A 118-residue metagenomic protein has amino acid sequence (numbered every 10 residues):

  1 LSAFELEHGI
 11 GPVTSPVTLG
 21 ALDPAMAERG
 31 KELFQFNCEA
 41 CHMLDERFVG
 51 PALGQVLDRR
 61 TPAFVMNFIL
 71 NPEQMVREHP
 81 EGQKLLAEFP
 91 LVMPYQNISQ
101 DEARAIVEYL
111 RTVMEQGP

Functional and structural regions predicted by a protein language model:
L1-L33: Electrostatic cytochrome c docking/interface patches
F4-L6, A63-F68, L91-P118: C-terminal capping alpha-helices of c-type cytochrome domains
T14-V17, M43, Q83-L85: Sequence context of c-type cytochrome heme-c attachment sites
A27, K31, M43-N71, Y95: Gly/Gly-Pro-rich "capping" loops immediately C-terminal to redox-active cysteine motifs in periplasmic/lumenal
C38-C41: Short cysteine clusters
L44, N71-M75, T112-Q116: Generic structural signal for alpha-helix termini and adjacent loop/cap motifs
V49-V56, E73-A103: Axial heme c-ligation environment in periplasmic c-type cytochrome domains
